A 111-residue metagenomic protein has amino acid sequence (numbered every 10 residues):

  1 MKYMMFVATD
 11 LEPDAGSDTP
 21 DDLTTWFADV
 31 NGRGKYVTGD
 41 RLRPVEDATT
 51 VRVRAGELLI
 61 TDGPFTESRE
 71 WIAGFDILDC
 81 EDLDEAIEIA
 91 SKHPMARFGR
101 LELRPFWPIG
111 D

Functional and structural regions predicted by a protein language model:
M1-D111: Conserved, structured core segments of small domains
